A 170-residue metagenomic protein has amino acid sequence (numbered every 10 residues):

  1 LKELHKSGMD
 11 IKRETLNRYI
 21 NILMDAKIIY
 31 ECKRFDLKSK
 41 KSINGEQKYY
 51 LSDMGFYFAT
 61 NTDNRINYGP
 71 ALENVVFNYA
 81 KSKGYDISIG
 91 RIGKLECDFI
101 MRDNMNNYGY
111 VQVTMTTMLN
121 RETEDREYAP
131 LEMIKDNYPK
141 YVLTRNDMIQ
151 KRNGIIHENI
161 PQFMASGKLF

Functional and structural regions predicted by a protein language model:
L1-N107: Accessory nucleic acid-recognition modules appended to NTPase machines
Y50, V111, Y141-L143, I156-E158: Hydrophobic/aromatic beta-strand patches that form the interior of the parallel beta-sheet core in alpha/beta enzyme
D86, P139, G154-I156: Conserved beta-strand segments of alpha/beta enzyme cores
I89, N137-T144: Short, hydrophobic beta-strand segments that form beta-sheet elements in well-ordered domains
C97-D98, L119-R121, I149-R152: Short active-site-adjacent structural elements
N106-L119: Active-site ExK catalytic segment of metal-dependent nucleases
T116, E122-N137: Short, charged, amphipathic alpha-helix that recurs within catalytic cores of restriction-modification and other
N146-F170: Domain-level recognition of nuclease-like catalytic cores that cleave nucleotide substrates
